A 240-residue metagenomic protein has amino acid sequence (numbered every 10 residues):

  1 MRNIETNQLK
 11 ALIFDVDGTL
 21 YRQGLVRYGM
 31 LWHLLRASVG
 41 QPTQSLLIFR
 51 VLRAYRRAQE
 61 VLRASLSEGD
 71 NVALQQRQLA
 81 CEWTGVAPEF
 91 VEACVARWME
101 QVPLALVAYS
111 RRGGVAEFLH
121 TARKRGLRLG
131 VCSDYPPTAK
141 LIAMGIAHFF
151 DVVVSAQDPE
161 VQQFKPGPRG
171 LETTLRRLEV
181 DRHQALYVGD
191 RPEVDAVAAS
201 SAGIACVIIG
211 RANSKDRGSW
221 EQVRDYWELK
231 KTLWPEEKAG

Functional and structural regions predicted by a protein language model:
M1-L12, A116-T121, L127-R128, C132 (+1 more regions): Asp-based, Mg2+/Mn2+-dependent phosphohydrolase catalytic module
R2-A54: Active-site neighborhood of HAD-like aspartate-dependent phosphohydrolases
G18-R22, A64-L66, D158-V161: Short histidine/acidic/glycine/proline-rich micro-motifs that form metal- and phosphate-coordinating active-site loops
L25-V26, L106, F164-P166: Short, solvent-exposed loop/turn segments at secondary-structure boundaries
L25-W32, S67-L79, V131-C132: Short acidic alpha-helix initiation/capping motifs at coil-to-helix transition points, especially at protein N-termini
Q41-P42, E82-E89, G145-A147, D181: Short coil/loop linkers at secondary-structure junctions
L52-E100: A metal-dependent, Asp-based hydrolase signature
P88-A93, E100-L129: Short, acidic loop-to-helix structural element flanking the phosphoryl-transfer center in phosphate-processing enzymes
